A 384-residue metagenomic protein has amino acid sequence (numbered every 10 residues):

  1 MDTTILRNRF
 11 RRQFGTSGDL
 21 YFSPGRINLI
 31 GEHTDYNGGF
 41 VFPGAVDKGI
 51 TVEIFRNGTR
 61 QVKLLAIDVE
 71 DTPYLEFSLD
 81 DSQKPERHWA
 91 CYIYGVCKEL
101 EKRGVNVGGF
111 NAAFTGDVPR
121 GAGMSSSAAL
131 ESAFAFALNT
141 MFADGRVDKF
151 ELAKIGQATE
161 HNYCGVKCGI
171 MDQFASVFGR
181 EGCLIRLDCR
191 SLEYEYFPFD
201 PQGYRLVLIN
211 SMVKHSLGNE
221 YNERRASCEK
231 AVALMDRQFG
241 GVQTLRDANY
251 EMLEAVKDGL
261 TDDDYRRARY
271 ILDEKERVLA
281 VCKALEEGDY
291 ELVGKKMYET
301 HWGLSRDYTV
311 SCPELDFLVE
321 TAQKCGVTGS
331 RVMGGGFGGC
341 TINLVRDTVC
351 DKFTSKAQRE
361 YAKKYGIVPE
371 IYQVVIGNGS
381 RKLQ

Functional and structural regions predicted by a protein language model:
M1-R26, T51-E86, C183-G329, L344-Q384: C-terminal nucleotide
M1-Y21, I27-I30, Y36-F40, F77-L79 (+4 more regions): Gly/Ser-rich oxyanion-binding loop with an adjacent helix/lid that shapes the negatively charged ligand pocket
G38-A45, R224-R225: Short Gly/aromatic-enriched secondary-structure transition segments
P43-A45, E53-R56, R87, G104: Short, charge-rich binding segments
A129, C340-L344: FabD-like malonyl-/acyl-CoA
F337: Glycine-rich phosphate-binding loop
